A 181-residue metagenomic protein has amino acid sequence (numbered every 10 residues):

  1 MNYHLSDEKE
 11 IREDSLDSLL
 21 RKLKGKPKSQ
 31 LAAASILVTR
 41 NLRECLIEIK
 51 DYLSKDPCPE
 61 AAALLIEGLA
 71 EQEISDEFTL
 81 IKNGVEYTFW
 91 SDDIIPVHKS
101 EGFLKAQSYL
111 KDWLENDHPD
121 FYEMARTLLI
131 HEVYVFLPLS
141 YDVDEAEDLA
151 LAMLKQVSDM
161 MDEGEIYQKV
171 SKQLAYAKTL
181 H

Functional and structural regions predicted by a protein language model:
M1-S18, K24, K28: N-terminal leader/presequence regions that precede the main folded/catalytic core
N2-K9, Q30-R40, D51, A62-E73: Structural detector for internal amphipathic alpha-helices that build alpha-solenoid repeat scaffolds
E10-R21, L42-S54, I74-K82: Amphipathic alpha-helical scaffolding segments comprising HEAT/armadillo-like alpha-solenoid repeats
K24-K26, E44-L46, A106: Mature, Sec-exported extracytoplasmic domains of Gram-positive
P27-K28, K55-P59: Alpha-helix N-cap/helix-start positions at coil->helix boundaries
Y52, L65, S108-A175, T179-H181: Long compositionally biased, domain-poor regions of proteins
C58-F89: Glycine- and acidic-residue-rich phosphate-binding/metal-coordinating active-site segment common to enzymes that handle
N83-K105: Small-residue-rich helix-loop
